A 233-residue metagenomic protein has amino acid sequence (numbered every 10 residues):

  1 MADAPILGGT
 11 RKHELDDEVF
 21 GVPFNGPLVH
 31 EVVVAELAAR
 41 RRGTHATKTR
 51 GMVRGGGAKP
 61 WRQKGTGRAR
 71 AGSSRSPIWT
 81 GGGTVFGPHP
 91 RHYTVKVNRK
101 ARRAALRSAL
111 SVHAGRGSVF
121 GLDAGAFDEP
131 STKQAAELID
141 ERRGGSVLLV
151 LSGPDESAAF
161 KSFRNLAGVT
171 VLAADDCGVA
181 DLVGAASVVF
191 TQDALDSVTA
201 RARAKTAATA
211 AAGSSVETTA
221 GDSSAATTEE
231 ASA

Functional and structural regions predicted by a protein language model:
M1-R42, G87-A233: Extended polybasic, low-complexity segments that bind anionic RNA or targeting/receptor surfaces
K48-F86: Glycine/serine-rich anion-binding loops at beta->alpha junctions that coordinate negatively charged ligand groups
